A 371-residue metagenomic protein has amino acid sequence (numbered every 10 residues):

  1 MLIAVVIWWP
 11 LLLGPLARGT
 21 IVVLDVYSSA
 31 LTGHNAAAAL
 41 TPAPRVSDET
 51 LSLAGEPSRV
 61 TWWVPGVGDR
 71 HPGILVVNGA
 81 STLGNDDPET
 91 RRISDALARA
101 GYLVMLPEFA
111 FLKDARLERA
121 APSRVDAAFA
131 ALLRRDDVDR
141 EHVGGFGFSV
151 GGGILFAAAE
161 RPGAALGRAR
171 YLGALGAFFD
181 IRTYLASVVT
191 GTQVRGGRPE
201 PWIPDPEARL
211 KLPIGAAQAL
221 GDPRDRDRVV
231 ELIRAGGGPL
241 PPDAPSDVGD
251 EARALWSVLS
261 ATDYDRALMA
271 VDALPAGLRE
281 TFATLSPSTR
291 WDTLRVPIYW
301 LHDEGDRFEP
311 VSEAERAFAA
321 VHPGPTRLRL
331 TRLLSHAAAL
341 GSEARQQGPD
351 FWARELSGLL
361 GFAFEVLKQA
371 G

Functional and structural regions predicted by a protein language model:
P10, A157-V248: Alpha/beta-hydrolase-fold enzymes
I21-P72: N-terminal cap/lid segment of alpha/beta-hydrolase-fold proteins
G68-H71, V77-R116, F308: Short substrate-entry loop that stabilizes the transition state in hydrolases
R116-D137, G153, A157: Alpha/beta-hydrolase active-site loop
D137-S149: Alpha/beta-hydrolase fold nucleophile elbow
A186, R195, D243-T284, S288 (+2 more regions): C-terminal catalytic histidine-bearing segment of alpha/beta-hydrolase fold enzymes
L294, W300-H302, D306: Short beta-strand/loop motif that positions the catalytic acidic residue of the alpha/beta-hydrolase fold
R307-E313: Conserved alpha/beta-hydrolase "acid-adjacent" motif
